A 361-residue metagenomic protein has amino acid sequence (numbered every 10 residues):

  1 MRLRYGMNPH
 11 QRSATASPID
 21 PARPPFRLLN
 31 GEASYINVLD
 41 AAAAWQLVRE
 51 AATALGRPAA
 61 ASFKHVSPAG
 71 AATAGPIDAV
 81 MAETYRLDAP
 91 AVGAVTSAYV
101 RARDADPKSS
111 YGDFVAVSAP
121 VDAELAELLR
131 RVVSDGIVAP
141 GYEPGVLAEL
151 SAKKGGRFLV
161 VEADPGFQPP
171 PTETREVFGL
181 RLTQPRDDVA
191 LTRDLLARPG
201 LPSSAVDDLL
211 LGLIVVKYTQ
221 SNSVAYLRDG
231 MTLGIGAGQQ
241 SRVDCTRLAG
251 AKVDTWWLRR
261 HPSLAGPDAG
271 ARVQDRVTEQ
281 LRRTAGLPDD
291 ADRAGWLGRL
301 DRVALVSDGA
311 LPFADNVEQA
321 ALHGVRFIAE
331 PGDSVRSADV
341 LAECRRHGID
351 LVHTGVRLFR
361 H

Functional and structural regions predicted by a protein language model:
M1-P199, A205-S223: Active-site loops and adjacent core secondary-structure elements that bind or stabilize anionic groups
E50, Y218, T255-R259, L322 (+1 more regions): Conserved helix-loop functional segments at active or binding sites
A69-K108, A225, L233-A314: Glycine- and Gly-Pro-enriched alpha-helical subdomains that act as flexible, kink-prone "lid/hinge" or packing modules
D113, V117-S118, R131-V160, F167 (+2 more regions): C-terminal binding/interaction regions
